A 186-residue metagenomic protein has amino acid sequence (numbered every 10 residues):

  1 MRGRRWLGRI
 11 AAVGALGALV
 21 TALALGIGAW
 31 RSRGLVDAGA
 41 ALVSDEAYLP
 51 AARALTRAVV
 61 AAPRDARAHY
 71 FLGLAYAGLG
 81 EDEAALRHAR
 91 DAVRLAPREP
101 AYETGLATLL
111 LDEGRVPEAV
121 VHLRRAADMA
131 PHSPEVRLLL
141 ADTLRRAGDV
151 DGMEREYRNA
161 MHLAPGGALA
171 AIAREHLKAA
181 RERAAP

Functional and structural regions predicted by a protein language model:
M1-D37: Long, contiguous interaction/recruitment modules in multidomain scaffold/adaptor proteins
S44-R57, G78-D91, E113-R125, A147-N159: Structural signature of tandem alpha-helical TPR/SEL1-like repeats, specifically the intra-repeat loop/turn
F71, G105, L139, I172-H176: Canonical tetratricopeptide repeat
R146, V150-P186: Terminal, low-structured helical/coil segments at or just beyond the last alpha-helical repeat
